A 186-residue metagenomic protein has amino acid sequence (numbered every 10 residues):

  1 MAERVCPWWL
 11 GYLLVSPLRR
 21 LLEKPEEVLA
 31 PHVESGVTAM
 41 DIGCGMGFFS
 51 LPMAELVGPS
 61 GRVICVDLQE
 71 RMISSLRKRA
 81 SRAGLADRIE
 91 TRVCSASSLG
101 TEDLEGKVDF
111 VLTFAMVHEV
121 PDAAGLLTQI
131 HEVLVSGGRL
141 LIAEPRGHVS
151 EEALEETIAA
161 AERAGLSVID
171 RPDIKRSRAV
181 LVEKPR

Functional and structural regions predicted by a protein language model:
R4-L22: Class I SAM-dependent methyltransferase Rossmann-like catalytic core, especially the SAM/SAH-binding loop
R19-V37: Conserved alpha-helix/loop element of class I SAM-dependent methyltransferases that forms part of the SAM/SAH-binding
M40-I42, M46, L51-L99: Class I SAM-dependent methyltransferase SAM/SAH-binding core
S97-V111: A short acidic, Gly/Pro-enriched loop at the edge of an enzyme's catalytic core that lines a small-molecule cofactor
V108-P121: A short SAM/SAH-binding and catalytic strip from SAM-dependent methyltransferases
A124-S136: A short glycine-rich, Lys/Arg-flanked "PGG" loop and its adjoining helix->strand segment in the class I
G137-E144: Conserved beta-strand signature within the Rossmann-like core of class I S-adenosyl-L-methionine
D173-R186: Core SAM-dependent methyltransferase catalytic element
